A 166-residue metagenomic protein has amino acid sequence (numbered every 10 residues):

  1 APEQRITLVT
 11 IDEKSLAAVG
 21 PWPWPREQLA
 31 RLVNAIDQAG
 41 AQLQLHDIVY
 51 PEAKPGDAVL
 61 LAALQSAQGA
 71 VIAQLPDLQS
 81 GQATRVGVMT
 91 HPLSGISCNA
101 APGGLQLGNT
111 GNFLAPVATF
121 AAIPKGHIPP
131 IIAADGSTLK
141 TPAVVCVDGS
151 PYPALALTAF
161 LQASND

Functional and structural regions predicted by a protein language model:
A1-D166: Non-transmembrane functional regions of envelope-associated proteins
